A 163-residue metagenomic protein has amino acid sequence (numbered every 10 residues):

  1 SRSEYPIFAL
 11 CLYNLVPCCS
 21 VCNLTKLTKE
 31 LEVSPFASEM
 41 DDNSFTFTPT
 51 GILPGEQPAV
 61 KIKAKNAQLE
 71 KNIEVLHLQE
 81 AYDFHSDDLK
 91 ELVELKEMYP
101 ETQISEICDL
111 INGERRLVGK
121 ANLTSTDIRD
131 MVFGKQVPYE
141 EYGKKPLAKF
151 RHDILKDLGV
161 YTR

Functional and structural regions predicted by a protein language model:
S1-L15, T28-S34, S38-D41, F45: Histidine-centered nuclease catalytic patch
C18: The −1 position to Zn-ligating cysteines in a subset of zinc-ribbon hairpins
V21-C22: Short Cys/His-rich metal-coordination motifs, predominantly Zn2+-binding knuckles/fingers
T25: Short, basic alpha-helical nucleic acid-contact segments in DNA-binding proteins and DNA transaction factors
E30-M98: Helix-loop elements that line ligand-binding/catalytic pockets
A67-R163: C-terminal, charged low-complexity interaction regions
